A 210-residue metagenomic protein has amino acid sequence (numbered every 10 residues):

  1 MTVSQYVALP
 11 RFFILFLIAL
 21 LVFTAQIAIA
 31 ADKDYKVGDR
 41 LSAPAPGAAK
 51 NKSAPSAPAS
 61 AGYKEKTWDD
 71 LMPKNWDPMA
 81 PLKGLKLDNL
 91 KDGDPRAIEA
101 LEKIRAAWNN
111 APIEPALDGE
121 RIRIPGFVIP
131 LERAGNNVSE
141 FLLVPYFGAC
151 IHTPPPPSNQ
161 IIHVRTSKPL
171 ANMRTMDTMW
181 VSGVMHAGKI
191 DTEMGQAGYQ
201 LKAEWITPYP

Functional and structural regions predicted by a protein language model:
M1-P10: N-terminal secretory signal peptides that target proteins for export/translocation
F13-T24: Bacterial N-terminal signal peptides
A28-P210: OB-fold and OB-like single-stranded nucleic-acid-recognition modules and their adjacent interaction interfaces
